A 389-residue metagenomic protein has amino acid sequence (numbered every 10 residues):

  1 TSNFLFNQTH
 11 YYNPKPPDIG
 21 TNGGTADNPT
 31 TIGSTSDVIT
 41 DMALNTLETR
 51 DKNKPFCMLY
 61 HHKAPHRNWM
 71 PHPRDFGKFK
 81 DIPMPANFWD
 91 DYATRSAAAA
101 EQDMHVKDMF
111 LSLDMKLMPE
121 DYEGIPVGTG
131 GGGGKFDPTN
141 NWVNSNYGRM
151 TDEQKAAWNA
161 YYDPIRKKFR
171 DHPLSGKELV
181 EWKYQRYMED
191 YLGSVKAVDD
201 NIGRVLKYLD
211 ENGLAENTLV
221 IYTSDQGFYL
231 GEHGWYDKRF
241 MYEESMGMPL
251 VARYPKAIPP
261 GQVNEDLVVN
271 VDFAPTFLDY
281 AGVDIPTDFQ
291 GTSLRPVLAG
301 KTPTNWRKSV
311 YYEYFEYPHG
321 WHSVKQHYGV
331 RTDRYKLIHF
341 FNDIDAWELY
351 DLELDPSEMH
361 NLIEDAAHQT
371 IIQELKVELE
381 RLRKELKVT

Functional and structural regions predicted by a protein language model:
T1-T9, N68, Q226-E232, V271-A274 (+4 more regions): C-terminal cap/loop subdomain of S1 sulfatases and analogous C-terminal strand-loop tails that border
N7-I19, G24-T31, E48-N53, L59-N217 (+4 more regions): Active-site-proximal cap/lid insertion segments
P17-G20, A43, C57-Y60, F79 (+4 more regions): A short aromatic-rich beta-strand->coil structural motif
S34-L44, E189-L192, K196-G203, S245-M246 (+7 more regions): A structural signal for well-ordered alpha-helical segments within the folded catalytic domains of diverse enzymes
S36, L44, C57, K63 (+1 more regions): FAD-dinucleotide binding site
L44-E48, F76-K80, L192-V195, D199-L206 (+8 more regions): Non-transmembrane alpha-helical segments in soluble domains of secreted/periplasmic/extracellular proteins
L44-N45, K207-L209, D237, V324-K325 (+1 more regions): A generic local structural motif
R50-K54, K301, A366: Short coil/turn helix-boundary motifs
